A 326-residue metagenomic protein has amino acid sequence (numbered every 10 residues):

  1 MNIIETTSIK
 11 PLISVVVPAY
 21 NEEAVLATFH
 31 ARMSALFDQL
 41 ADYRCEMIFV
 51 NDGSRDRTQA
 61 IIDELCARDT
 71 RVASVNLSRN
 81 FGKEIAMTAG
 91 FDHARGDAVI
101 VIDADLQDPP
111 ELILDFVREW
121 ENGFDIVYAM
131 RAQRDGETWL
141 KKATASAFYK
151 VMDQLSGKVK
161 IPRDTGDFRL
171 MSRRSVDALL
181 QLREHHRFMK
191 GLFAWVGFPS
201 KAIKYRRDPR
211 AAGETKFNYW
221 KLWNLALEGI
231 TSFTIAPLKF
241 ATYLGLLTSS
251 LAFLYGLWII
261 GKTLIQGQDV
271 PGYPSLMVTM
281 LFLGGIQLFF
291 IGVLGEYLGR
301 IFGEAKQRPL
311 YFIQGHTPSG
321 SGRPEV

Functional and structural regions predicted by a protein language model:
M1-K10, L155, F188-V326: Hydrophobic helical membrane-anchoring modules
M1-T138: Structured catalytic core of nucleotide-sugar glycosyltransferases
S8-K10, D42, A94, R163 (+3 more regions): A generic fold-level signal
V15, M33, G90, D105 (+7 more regions): Residue-level signature of catalytic and energy-coupling elements of molecular machines, predominantly ATP/GTP-dependent
P18, L77-R79, R169, T242 (+2 more regions): Short conserved micro-motifs on helix faces and helix-strand junctions that flank and scaffold key functional residues
N21-A24, Q107, E111, L180 (+3 more regions): Residues in soluble alpha-helical coiled-coils and helical-bundle/repeat scaffolds
A35-D38, T70, V99, D125 (+5 more regions): Generic structural signal for secondary-structure transition and capping sites
R71-R79, K83-H93, P109-L192, D208-L227: Acceptor/aglycone-binding surface of glycosyltransferases and processive sugar-polymer synthases
